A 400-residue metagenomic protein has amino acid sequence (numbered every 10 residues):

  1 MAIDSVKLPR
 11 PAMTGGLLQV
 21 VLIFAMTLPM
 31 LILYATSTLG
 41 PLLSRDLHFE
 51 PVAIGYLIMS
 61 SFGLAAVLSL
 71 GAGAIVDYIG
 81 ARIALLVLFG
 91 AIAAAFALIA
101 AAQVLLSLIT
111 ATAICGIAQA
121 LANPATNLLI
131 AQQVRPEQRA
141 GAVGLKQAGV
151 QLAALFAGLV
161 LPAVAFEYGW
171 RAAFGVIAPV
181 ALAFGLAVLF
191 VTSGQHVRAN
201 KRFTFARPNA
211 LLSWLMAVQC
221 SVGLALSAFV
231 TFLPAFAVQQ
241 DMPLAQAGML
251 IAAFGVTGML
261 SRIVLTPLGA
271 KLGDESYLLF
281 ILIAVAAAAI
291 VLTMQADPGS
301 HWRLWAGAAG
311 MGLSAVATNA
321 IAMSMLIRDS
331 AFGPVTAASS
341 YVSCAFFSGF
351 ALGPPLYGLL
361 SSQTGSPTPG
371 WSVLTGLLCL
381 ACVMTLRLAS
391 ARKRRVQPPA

Functional and structural regions predicted by a protein language model:
T36-S37, L211-A252, G258-M259: Extracytoplasmic gate region of multi-pass secondary transporters
V67-Q103: Conserved MFS/SLC helix-loop-helix module at the cytosolic interface between two early adjacent transmembrane helices
L68-G80, S261-D274: Helix-to-loop junctions at the C-terminal end of transmembrane segments in multipass secondary transporters
Y78-L88, A270-A284: Cytoplasmic membrane-interface "Motif A"-like loop-to-helix N-cap segments of 12-TM Major Facilitator Superfamily
A111-G149: Cytoplasmic helix-loop-helix junction between adjacent transmembrane helices in 12-TM secondary transporters
L145-F190: Helix-loop-helix hairpin linking two adjacent transmembrane segments in secondary transporters
E275-A322: C-terminal transmembrane helical hairpin of 12-TM major facilitator-type secondary transporters
D329-G365: A late C-terminal transmembrane helix in Major Facilitator Superfamily
